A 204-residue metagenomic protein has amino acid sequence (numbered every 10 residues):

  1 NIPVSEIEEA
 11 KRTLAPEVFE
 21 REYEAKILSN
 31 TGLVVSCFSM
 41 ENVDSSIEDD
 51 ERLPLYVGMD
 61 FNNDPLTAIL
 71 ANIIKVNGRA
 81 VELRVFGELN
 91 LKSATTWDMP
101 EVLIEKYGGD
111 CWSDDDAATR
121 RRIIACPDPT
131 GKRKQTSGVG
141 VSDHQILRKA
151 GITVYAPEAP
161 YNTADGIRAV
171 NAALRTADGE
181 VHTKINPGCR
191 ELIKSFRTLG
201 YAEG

Functional and structural regions predicted by a protein language model:
I2-M59, D64: ATPase catalytic-site recognition across NTP-hydrolyzing enzymes
R21-E24, L28, I73, T130 (+1 more regions): Residue-level marker of positions within ordered structural domains that often coincide with functionally constrained
Y23, D60, A68, A125-P127 (+1 more regions): Short, conserved catalytic/metal-binding motifs centered on acidic residues
S29, V76, T176: Acidic surface patches and DE-rich sequence motifs
V43-S46, P54-G58, A68, K106-D115 (+1 more regions): Generic recognition of flexible, low-complexity loop/linker segments
L66-N72: Short beta-strand scaffold segments in enzyme catalytic cores
N72-G78: Short loop/turn segments immediately following beta-strands, especially the blade-tip and inter-blade linker loops
R79-G204: Mg2+-dependent endonuclease catalytic cores in nucleic-acid-processing enzymes, primarily RNase H-like
